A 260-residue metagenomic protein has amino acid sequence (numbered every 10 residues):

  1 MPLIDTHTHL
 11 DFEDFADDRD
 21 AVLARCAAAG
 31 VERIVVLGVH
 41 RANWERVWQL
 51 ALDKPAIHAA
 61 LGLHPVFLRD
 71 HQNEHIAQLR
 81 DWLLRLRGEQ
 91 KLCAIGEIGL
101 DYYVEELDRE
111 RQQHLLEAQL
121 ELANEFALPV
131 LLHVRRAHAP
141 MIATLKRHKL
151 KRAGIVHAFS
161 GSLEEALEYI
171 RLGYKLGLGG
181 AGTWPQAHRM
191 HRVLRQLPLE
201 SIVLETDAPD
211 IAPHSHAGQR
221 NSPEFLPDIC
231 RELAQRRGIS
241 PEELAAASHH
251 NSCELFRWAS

Functional and structural regions predicted by a protein language model:
M1-S260: Mid-domain alpha/beta scaffold segments of enzyme catalytic cores
